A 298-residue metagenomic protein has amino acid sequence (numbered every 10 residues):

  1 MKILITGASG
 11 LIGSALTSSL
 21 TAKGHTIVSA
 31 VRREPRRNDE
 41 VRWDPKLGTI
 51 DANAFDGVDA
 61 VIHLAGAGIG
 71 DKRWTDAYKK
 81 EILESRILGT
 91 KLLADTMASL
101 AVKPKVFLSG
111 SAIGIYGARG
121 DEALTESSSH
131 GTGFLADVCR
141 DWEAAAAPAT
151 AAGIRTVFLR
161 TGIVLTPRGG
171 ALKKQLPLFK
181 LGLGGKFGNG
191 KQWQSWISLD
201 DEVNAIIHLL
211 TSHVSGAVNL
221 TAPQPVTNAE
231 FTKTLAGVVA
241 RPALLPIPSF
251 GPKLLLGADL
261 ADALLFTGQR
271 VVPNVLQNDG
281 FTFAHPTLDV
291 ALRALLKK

Functional and structural regions predicted by a protein language model:
I3-K23: N-terminal Rossmann NAD(P)H-binding glycine-rich loop of SDR-like oxidoreductase domains
P35, D39-G89: NAD(P)H-binding glycine-rich loop region in Rossmannoid oxidoreductase-like domains and their noncatalytic homologs
K91-G133: Conserved Rossmann-fold NAD(P)-dependent oxidoreductase catalytic core, especially the SDR/UDP-sugar
S111, A144-P167: Conserved beta-loop-beta element that borders a ligand/cofactor-binding pocket
R140, A152-I154, L165-K174, H208-V218: Glycine/proline-rich active-site loop of Rossmann-fold NAD(P)-dependent oxidoreductases
L176-G184, Q192-V226: Alpha-helical substrate-binding/gating segment
A205, S212-D259, R293-K298: Mid/C-terminal beta-alpha module of Rossmann-like enzyme folds, strongest in SDR-family dehydrogenases/epimerases
A263-K298: C-terminal amphipathic/interface module of NAD(P)-dependent oxidoreductases and related NAD-binding regulators
